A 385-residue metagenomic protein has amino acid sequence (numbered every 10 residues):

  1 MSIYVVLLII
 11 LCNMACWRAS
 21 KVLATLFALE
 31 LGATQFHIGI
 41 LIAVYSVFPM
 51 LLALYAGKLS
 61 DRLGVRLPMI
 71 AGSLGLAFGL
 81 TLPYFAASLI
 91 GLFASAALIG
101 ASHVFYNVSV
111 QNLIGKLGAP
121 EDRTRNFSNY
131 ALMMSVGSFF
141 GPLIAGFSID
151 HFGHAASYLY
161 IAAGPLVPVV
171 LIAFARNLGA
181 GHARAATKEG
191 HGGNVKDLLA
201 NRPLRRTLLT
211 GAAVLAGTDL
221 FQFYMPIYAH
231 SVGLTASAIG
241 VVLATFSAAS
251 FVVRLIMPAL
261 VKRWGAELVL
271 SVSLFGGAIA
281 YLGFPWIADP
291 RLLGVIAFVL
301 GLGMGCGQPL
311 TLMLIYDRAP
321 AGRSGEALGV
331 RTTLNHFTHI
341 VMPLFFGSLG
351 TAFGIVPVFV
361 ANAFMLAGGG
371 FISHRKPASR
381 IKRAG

Functional and structural regions predicted by a protein language model:
M1, N177-L208: Juxtamembrane intracellular "pre-TM" segments in multi-pass secondary transporters
S2-S46, R205-R206, L215-Y228, V232: Helix-loop boundary and gating motifs at the non-cytosolic
A28, L59-S60, F147-F152, A229 (+2 more regions): Interfacial helix-cap and linker-helix signal at transmembrane-aqueous boundaries of multi-pass secondary transporters
S46-L54, S138-F139, S247-F251, L255 (+1 more regions): Residue-level signature of mid-helix packing/kink "hotspots" within the transmembrane helices of 12-pass Major
A53-G64, V253-G265, G350: Helix-to-loop junctions at the C-terminal end of transmembrane segments in multipass secondary transporters
L67-T81, A162, L268-L282: Structural signature of the two symmetry-related core transmembrane helices
A97-M134: Cytoplasmic helix-loop-helix junction between adjacent transmembrane helices in 12-TM secondary transporters
Y158-A173, F359-H374: Symmetry-related core transmembrane helices of the 12-TM Major Facilitator Superfamily/SLC fold
